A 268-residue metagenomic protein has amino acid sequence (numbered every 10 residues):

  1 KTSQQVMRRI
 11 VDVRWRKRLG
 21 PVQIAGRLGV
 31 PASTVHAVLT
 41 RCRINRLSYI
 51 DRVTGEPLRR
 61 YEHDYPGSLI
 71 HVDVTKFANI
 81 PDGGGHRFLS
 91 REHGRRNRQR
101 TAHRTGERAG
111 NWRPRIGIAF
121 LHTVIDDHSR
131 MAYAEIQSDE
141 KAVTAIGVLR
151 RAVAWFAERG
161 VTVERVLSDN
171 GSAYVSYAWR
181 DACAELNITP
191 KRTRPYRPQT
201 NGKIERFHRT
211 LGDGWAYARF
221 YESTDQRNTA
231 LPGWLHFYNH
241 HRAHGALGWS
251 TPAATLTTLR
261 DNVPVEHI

Functional and structural regions predicted by a protein language model:
K1-R91, S172, D181-A182, P195-T200 (+1 more regions): Basic, flexible linker segments flanking DNA-binding modules in nucleic acid-interacting mobile-element proteins
R59, G67-S68, L186-I188, R209-I268: C-terminal domain-tail junction helix/linker
P66-A78, R95-N111: Two-metal-ion RNase H-like nuclease active-site motif
Q99-L121, E135-G160: Active-site beta-loop-alpha junctions of metal-dependent nucleic acid enzymes, especially the RNase H-like/DDE
D126-D127: Short, acidic, Ser/Thr-enriched surface-loop or helix-capping motifs
E140, E158-S176, R194-Y196, W249-A253: Acidic/histidine-rich, metal-coordinating catalytic segments
R165-N170, A184-K203, R219-T224: RNase H-like polynucleotidyl transferase catalytic core
